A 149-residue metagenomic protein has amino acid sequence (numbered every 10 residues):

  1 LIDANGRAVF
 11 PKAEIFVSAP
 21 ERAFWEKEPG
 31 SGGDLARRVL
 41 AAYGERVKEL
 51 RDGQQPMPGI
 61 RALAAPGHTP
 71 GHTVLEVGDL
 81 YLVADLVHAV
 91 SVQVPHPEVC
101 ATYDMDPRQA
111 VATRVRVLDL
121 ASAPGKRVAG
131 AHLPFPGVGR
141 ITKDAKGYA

Functional and structural regions predicted by a protein language model:
L1, A65-H72, A129-P136: Histidine-centered catalytic micro-motifs
L1, E26-P29, T73-L75: A short secondary-structure junction signal
L1-A8, R140-I141: Metal-dependent catalytic neighborhoods of phosphoester/phosphodiester hydrolases
N5, K12, C100: Short, flexible active-site loop motifs that bind/organize anionic cofactors or intermediates
N5-R7, H72-Y81: Short amphipathic alpha-helices and their capping/turn segments at secondary-structure boundaries
V9-A64, T69, Q109-R116, S122-G125: Metallo-beta-lactamase
R61, V74, R140: Short, surface-exposed charged micro-motifs
D79-A149: Cap/insert and terminal regions of metallo-dependent hydrolase folds
